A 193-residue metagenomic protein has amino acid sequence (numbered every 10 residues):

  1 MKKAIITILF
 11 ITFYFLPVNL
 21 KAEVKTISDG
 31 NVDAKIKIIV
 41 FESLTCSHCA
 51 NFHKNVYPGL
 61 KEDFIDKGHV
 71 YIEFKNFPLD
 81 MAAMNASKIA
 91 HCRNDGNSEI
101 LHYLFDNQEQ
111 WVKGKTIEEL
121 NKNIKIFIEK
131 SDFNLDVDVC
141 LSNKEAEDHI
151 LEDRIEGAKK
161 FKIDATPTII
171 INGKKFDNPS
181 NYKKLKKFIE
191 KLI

Functional and structural regions predicted by a protein language model:
M1-M84, E129, A146-F161, E190-I193: Extracytoplasmic thiol/disulfide redox context detector
P78-A165, I170-I193: Cysteine-centric redox/oxidoreductase cores and disulfide-bonded domains
